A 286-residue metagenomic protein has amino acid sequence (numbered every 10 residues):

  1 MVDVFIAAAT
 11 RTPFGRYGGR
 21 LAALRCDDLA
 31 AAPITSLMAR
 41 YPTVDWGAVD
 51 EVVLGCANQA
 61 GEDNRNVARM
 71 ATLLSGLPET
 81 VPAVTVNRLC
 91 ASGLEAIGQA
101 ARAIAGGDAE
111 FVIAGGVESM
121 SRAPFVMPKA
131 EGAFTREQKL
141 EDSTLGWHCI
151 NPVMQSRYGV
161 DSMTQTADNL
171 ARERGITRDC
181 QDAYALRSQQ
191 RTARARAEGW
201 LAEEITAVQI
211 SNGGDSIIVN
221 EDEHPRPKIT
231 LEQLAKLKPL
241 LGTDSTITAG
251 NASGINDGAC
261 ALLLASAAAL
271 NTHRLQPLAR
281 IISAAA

Functional and structural regions predicted by a protein language model:
M1-A71, S75, P82, T166-R178 (+1 more regions): Conserved active-site "lid/cap" helical segment
T10-P13, G55-Q59, R88-S92, G116-S121 (+2 more regions): Acidic, glycine-rich active-site loops and adjacent beta-strand->loop/helix elements that engage anionic groups
R11-T12, A23, D27-A32, T43 (+1 more regions): N-terminal extracellular/periplasmic Venus flytrap/periplasmic-binding protein-like
L24, C56-V112, T144-G146, R157-M163 (+1 more regions): Conserved catalytic cysteine-centered active-site region of acyl-thioester-dependent Claisen-condensing enzymes
N87-E118, A171-W200, A261-A269: Active-site-proximal alpha-helical scaffold in enzymes
F111-N169: Flexible glycine-/small-residue-enriched beta->alpha junction loops that bind anionic phosphate/pyrophosphate groups
A265-A286: Glycine- and Gly-Pro-enriched alpha-helical subdomains that act as flexible, kink-prone "lid/hinge" or packing modules
